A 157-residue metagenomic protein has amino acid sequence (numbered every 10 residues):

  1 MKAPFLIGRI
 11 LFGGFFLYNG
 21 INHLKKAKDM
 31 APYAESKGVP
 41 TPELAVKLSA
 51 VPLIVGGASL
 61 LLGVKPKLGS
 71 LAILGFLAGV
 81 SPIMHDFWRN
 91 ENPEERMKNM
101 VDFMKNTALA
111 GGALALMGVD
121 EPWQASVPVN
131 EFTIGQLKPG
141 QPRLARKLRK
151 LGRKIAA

Functional and structural regions predicted by a protein language model:
M1-A157: Short amphipathic, positively biased membrane-proximal segments that drive organelle/inner-membrane targeting
